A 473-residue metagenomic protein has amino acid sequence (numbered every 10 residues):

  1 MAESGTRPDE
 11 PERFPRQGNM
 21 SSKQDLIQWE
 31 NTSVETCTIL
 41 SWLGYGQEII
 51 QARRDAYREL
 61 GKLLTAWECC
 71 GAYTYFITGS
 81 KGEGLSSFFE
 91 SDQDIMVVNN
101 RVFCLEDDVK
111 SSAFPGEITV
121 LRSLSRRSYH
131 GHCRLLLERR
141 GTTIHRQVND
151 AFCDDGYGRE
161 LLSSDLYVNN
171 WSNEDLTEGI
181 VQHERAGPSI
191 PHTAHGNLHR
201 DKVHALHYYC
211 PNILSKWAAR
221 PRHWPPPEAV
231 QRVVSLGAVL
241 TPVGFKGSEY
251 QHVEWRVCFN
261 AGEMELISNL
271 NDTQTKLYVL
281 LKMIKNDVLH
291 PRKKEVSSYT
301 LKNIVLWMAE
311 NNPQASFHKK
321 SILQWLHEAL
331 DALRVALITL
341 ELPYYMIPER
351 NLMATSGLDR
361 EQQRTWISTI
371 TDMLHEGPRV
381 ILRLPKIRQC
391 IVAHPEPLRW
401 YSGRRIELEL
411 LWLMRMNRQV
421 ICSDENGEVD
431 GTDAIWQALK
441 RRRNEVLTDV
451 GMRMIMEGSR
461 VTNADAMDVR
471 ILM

Functional and structural regions predicted by a protein language model:
M1-M473: Non-catalytic helical "accessory" subdomain of NTase-fold nucleotidyltransferases
